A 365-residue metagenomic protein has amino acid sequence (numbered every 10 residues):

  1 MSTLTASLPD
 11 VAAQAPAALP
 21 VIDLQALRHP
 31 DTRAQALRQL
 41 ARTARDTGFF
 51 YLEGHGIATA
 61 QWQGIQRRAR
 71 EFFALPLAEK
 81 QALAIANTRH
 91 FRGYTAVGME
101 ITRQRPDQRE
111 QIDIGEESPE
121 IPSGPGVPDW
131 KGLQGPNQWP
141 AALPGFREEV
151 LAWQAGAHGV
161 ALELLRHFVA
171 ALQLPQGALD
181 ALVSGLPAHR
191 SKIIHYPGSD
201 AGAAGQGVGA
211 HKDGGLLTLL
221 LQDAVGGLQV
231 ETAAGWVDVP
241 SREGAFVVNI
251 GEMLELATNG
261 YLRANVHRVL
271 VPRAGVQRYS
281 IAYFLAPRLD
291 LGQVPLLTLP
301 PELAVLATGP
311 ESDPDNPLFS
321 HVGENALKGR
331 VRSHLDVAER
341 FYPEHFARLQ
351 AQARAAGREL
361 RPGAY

Functional and structural regions predicted by a protein language model:
M1-R103, Q108, L151, G156-Y365: C-terminal flanking tails of non-heme Fe-dependent oxygenases
R89-G132, P136-N137, A141: Internal, well-ordered alpha/beta segment that forms a basic, Gly-enriched binding/recognition surface
G135-R147, A152-W153: Short aromatic-cysteine micro-motif
